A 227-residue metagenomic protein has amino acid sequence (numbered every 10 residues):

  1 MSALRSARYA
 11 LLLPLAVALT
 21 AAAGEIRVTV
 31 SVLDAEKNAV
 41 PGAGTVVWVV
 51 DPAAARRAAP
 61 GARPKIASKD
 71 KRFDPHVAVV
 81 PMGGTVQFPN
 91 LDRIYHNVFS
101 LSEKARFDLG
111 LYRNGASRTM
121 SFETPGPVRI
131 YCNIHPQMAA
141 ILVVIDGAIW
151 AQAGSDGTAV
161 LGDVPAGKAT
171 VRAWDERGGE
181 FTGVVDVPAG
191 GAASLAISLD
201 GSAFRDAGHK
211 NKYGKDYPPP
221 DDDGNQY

Functional and structural regions predicted by a protein language model:
M1-L11: Bacterial N-terminal signal peptides that target proteins for export
L4-R5, A18, R27: A detector of low-complexity, intrinsically disordered, Ser/Thr/Gly/Pro/Ala-rich segments
Y9-T20: Bacterial N-terminal signal peptides
A23-Y227: Extracytoplasmic copper-binding redox domains, predominantly the cupredoxin/blue-copper superfamily
